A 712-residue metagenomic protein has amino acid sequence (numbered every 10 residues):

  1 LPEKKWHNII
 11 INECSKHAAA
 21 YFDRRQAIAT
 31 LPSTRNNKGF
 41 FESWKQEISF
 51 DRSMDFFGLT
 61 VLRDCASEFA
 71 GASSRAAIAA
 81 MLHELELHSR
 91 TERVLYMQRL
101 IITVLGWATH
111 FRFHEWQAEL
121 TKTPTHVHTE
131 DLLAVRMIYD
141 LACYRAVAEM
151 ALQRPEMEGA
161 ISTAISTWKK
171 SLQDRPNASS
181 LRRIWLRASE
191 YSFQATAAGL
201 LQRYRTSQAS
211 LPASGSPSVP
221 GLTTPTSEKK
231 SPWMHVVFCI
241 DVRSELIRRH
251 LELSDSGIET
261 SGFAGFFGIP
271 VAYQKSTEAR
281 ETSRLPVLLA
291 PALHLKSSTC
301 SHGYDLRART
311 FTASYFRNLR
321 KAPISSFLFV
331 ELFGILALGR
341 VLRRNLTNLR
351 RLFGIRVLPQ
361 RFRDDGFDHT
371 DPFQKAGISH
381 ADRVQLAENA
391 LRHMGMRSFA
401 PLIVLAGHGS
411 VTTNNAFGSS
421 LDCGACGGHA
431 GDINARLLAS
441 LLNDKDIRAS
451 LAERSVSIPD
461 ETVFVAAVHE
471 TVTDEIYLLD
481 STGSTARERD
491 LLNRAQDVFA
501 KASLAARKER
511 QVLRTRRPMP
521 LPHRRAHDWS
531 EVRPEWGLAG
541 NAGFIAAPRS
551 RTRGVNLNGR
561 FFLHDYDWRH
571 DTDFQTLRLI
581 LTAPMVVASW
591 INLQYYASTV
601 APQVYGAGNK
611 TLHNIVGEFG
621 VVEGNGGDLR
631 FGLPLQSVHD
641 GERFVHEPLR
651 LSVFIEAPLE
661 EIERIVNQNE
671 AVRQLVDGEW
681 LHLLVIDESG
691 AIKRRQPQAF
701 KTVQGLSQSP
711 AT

Functional and structural regions predicted by a protein language model:
L1-H83, H114, A118, R489-T712: Long, compositionally biased intrinsically disordered regions
L1-P212, G221, P225-Q374: N-terminal extension/subdomain marker
S189, F193, K229, V242-I247 (+5 more regions): Short, glycine/acidic-rich beta->alpha junctions
R203-S207, P225-T226, N389-M394, P401 (+2 more regions): Generic recognition of flexible, low-complexity loop/linker segments
I240, I269, A406-G407, I545-A547: Generic beta-strand/beta-sheet core signal
G257-L306, F362-L402, G407-L492, N556-L557 (+1 more regions): Catalytic or ion-translocation cores adjacent to nucleophile or general acid/base/metal-coordination motifs in diverse
L342-V384, V468-R524, L538, F561: Active-site/substrate-binding loop(s) of hydrolase catalytic cores
